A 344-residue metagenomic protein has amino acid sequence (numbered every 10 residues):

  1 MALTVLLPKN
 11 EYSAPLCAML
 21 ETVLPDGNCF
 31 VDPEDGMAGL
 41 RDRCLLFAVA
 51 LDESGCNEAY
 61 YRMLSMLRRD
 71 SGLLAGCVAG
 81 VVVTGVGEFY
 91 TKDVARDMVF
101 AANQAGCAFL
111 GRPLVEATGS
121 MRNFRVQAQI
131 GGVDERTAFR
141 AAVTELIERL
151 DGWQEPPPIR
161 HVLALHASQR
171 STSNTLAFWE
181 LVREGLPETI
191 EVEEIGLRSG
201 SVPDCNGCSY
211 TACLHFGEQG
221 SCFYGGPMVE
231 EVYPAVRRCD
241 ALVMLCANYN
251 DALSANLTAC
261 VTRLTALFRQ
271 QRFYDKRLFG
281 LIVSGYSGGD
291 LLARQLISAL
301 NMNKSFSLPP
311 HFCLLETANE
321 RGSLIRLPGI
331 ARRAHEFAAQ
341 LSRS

Functional and structural regions predicted by a protein language model:
M1-I190, Y233-R238, C246, D251-S344: FMN-binding flavodoxin-like domain, especially the glycine-rich phosphate-binding loop
G36, G196-S199, C213, P227 (+2 more regions): Residue-level signal for the start and early helices of compact helical domains
L181-R183, E193-G200: Redox- and metal-dependent alpha/beta enzyme cores, enriched for Fe-S-associated oxidoreductases and cofactor-handling
G200-Y233: Cysteine-cluster motifs in flexible loop/terminal segments that predominantly coordinate metals
M228, R238-A241: Flexible loop/N-cap segments at domain edges
